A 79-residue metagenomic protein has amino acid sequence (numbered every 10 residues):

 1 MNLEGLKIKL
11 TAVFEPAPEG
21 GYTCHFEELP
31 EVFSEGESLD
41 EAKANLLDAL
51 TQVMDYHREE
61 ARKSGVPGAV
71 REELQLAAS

Functional and structural regions predicted by a protein language model:
M1-L10, D40, A44-S79: Short, charged, surface-exposed hinge/linker loops at domain edges that act as mobile lids or interdomain connectors
K9, H25, S34: Conserved beta-strand segments that form the floor/walls of ligand-binding pockets within enzyme and binding domains
F14-E27: Short aromatic-glycine-(Arg/Gly/Cys) micro-motifs in beta-strand/loop hairpins
G20, E31, M54-D55: Intrinsically disordered, low-complexity segments enriched in small/polar residues
P30-L39: A short, exposed loop/beta-hairpin motif centered on an aromatic-Gly-Thr core
